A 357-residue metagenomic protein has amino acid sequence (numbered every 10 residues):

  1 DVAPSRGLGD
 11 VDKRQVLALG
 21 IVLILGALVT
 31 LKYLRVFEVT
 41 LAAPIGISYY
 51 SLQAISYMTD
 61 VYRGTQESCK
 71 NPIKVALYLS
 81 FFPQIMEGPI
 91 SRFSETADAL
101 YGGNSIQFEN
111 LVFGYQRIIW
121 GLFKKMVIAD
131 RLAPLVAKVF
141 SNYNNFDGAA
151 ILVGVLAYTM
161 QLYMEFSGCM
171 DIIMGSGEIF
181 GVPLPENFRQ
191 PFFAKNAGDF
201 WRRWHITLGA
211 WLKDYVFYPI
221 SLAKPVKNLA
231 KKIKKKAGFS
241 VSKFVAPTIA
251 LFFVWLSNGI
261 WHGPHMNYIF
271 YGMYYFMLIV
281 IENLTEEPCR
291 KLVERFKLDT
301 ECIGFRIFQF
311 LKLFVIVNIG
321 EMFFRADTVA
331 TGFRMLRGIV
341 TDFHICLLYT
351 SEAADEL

Functional and structural regions predicted by a protein language model:
D1-V2: Short, well-ordered junction/capping motifs at the entry into regular secondary structure
R6-L348, D355: Membrane-embedded transmembrane alpha-helical bundles that form the catalytic cores of multi-pass lipid-modifying
